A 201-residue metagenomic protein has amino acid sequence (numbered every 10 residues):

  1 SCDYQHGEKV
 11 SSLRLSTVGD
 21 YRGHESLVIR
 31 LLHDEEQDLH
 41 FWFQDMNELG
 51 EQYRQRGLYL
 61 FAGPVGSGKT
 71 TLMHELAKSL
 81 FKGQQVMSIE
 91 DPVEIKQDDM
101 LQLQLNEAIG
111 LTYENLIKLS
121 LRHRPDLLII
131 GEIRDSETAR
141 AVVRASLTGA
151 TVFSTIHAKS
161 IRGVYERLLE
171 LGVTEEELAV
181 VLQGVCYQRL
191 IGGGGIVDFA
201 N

Functional and structural regions predicted by a protein language model:
S1-N201: Short, flexible helix-loop junctions that flank or precede catalytic/ligand sites
